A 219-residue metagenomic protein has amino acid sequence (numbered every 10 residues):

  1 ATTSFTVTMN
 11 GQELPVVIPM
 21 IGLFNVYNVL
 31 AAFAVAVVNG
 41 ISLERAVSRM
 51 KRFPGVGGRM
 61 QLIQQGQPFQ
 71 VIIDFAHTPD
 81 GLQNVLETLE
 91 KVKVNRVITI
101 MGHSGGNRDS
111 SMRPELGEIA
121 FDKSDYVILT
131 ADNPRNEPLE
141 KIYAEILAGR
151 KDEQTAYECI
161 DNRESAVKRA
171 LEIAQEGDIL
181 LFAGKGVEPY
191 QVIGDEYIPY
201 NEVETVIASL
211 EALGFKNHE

Functional and structural regions predicted by a protein language model:
A1-P15, V56-R59: Extended acidic/charged loop-beta regions that coordinate divalent cations and stabilize anionic phosphate/carboxylate
T3, M20-A31, G57-G58: Short glycine/threonine-rich catalytic loop with a Thr-x-Gly-x-Asp
V7, I18-M20, R150: Hydrophobic residues in beta-strands and at strand termini
N10-Q12, I21-L23, S42, S104: Generic structural motif
P15-G22, F69-I73: Short pre-catalytic strand/loop immediately N-terminal to key active-site residues, enriched for Gly-Thr
A31-E219: ATP-dependent carboxylate-amine ligase
